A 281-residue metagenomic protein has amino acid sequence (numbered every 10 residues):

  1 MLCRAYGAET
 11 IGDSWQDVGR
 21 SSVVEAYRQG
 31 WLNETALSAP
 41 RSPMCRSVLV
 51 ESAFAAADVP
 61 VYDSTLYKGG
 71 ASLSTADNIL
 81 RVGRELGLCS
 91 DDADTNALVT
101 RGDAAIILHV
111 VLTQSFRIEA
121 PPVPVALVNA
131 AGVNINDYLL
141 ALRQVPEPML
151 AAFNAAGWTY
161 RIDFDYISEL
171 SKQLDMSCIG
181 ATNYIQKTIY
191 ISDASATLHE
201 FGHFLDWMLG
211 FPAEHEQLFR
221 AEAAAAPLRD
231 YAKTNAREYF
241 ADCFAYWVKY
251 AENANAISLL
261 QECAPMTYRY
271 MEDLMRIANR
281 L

Functional and structural regions predicted by a protein language model:
M1, V18-E25, M44, V48 (+9 more regions): Extracytoplasmic/secreted proteins, especially bacterial periplasmic and envelope-associated proteins
C3-S47, F54-R101, V111-P122: Feature responds to low-complexity, polar/acidic, surface-exposed segments characteristic of secreted/exported proteins
S47, P122-L281: Active-site-flanking segments in enzyme catalytic domains
D103, L108-T113, P121, L260 (+1 more regions): Repeat-associated, polar segments at repeat-unit boundaries in modular proteins
